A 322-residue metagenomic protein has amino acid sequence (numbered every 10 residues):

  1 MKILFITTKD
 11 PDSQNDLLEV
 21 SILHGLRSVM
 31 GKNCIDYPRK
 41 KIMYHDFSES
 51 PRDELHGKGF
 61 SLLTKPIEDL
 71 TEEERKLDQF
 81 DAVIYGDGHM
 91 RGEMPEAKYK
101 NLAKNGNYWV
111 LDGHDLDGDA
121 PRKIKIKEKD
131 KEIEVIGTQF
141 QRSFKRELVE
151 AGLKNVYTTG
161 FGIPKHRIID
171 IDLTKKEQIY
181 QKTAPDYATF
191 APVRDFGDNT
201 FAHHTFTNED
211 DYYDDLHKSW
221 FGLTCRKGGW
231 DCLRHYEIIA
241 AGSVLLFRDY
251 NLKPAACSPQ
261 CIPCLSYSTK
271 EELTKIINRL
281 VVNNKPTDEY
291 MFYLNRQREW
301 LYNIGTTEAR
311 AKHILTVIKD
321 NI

Functional and structural regions predicted by a protein language model:
K2-P263, N303-I318: Nucleotide-sugar donor-binding catalytic core of glycosyltransferases
R75, E271-E272, R298: Intrinsic disorder/low-complexity segments enriched in polar/small residues
F206, K270-E271, M291: Amphipathic alpha-helical repeat elements characteristic of tetratricopeptide repeat
P263-E271, L280-N284: Conserved acidic donor-binding segment of nucleotide-sugar-dependent glycosyltransferases
E272-L273, I314: Hydrophobic face residues on amphipathic alpha-helices
V281-I322: A charged, aromatic-enriched C-terminal amphipathic alpha-helix characteristic of glycosyltransferases across folds
